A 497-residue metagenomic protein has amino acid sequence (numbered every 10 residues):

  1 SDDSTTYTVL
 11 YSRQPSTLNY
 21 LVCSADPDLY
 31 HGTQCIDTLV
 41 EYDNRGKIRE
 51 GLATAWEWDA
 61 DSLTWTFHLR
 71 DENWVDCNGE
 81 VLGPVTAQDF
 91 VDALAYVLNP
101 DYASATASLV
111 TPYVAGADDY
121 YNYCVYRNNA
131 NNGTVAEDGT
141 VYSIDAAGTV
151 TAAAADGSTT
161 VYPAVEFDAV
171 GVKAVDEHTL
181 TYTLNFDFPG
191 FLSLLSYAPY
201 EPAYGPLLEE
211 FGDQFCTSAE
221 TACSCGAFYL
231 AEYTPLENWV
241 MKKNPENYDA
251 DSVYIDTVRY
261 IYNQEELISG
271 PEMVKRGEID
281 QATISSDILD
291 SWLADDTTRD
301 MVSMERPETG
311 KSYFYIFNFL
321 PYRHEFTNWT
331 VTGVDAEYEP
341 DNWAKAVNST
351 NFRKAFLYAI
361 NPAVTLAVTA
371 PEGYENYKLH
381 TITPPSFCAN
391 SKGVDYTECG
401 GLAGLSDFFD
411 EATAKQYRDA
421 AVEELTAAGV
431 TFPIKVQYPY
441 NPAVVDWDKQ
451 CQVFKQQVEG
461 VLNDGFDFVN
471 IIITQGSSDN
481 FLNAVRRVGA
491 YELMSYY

Functional and structural regions predicted by a protein language model:
S4-R13, L63-F67, F90, L180-T181 (+5 more regions): Short, well-ordered beta-strand elements
V9, V274-K275, I279-I284, T297-V302 (+1 more regions): Periplasmic binding protein-like
L10-A60, C223: N-terminal lobe/hinge region of extracytoplasmic solute-binding protein
D43, K242-N247, Q264, K311-N351 (+1 more regions): A bilobed periplasmic-binding-protein/Venus flytrap-type ligand-binding module shared by bacterial periplasmic
R49, K242, W343-L462: Append "and occasionally in soluble cytosolic enzymes with long acidic Gly/Pro-rich linkers
T54-N132, E137, Y142, V175 (+4 more regions): Aromatic- and charge-enriched surface segment that lines or borders ligand/interaction sites
T140, D145-A169, E177-H178, T183-R259 (+1 more regions): Gly/Pro-rich hinge or "lid" segments in bacterial periplasmic/extracellular proteins
E246-L293, T309: Ligand-site clamp/hinge motif
